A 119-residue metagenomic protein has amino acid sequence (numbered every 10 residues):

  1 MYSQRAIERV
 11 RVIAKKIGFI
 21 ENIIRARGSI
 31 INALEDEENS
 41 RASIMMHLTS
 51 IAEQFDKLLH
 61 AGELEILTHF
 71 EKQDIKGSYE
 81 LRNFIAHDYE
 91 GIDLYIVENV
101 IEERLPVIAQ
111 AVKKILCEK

Functional and structural regions predicted by a protein language model:
M1-K119: Solvent-exposed interaction patches of small proteins and small membrane subunits
